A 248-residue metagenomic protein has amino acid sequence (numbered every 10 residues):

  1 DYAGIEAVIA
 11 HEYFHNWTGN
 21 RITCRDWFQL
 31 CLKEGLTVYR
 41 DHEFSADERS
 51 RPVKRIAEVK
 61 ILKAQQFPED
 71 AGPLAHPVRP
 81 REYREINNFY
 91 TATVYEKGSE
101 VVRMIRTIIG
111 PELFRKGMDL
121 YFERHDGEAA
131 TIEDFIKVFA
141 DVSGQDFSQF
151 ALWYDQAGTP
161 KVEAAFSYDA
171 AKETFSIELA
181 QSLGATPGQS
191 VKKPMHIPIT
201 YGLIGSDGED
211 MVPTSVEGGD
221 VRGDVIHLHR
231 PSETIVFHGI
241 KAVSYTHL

Functional and structural regions predicted by a protein language model:
D1-S167, S176-I177: Hydrophobic alpha-helical and helix-loop surface patches within well-folded domains that function as non-catalytic
F147, T159-F237: Beta-strand-rich binding/interaction modules
V243: Conserved functional hotspot residues or short segments at active or partner-binding sites across diverse domains
T246-H247: Conserved small/polar residues in nucleotide/adenosyl-binding loops
